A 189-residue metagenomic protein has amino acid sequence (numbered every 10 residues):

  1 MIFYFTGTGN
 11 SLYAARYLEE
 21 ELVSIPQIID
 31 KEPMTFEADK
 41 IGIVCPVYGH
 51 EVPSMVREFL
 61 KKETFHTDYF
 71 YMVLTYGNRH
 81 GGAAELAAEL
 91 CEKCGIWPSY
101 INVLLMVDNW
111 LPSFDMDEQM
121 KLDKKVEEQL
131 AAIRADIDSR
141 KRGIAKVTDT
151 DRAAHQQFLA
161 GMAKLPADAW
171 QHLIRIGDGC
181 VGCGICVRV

Functional and structural regions predicted by a protein language model:
M1-I2, V189: Generic low-polarity alpha-helical segments
I2, T6-A14, L18-P166: FMN-binding flavodoxin-like domain, especially the glycine-rich phosphate-binding loop
Q171: Short coil/loop residues immediately preceding or within conserved phosphate-binding loops of NTP-utilizing enzyme
I174-V189: Cysteine-centered iron-sulfur cluster-binding motifs in ferredoxin-type domains/subunits of redox enzymes
